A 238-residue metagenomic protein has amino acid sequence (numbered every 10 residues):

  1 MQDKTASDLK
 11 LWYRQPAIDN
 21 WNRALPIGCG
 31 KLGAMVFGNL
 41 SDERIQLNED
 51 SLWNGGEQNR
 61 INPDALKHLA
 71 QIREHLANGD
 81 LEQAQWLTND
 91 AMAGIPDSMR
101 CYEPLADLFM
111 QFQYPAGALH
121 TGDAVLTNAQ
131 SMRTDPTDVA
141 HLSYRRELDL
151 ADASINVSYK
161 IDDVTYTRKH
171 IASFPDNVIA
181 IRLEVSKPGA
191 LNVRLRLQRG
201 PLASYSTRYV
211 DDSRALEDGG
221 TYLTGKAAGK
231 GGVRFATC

Functional and structural regions predicted by a protein language model:
Q2-C238: Aromatic-residue-lined binding/catalytic grooves and analogous aromatic/hydrophobic interfacial grooves in multimeric
